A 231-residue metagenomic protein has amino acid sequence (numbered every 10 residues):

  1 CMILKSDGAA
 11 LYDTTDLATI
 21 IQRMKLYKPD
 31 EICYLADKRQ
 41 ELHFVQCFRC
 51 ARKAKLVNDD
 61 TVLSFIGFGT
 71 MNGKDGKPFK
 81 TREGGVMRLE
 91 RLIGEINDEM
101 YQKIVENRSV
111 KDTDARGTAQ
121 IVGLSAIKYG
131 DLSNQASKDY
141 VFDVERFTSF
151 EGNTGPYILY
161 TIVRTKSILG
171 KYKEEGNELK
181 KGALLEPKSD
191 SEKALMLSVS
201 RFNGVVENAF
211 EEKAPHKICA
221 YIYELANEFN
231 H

Functional and structural regions predicted by a protein language model:
C1-H231: Non-catalytic interaction-recognition regions
